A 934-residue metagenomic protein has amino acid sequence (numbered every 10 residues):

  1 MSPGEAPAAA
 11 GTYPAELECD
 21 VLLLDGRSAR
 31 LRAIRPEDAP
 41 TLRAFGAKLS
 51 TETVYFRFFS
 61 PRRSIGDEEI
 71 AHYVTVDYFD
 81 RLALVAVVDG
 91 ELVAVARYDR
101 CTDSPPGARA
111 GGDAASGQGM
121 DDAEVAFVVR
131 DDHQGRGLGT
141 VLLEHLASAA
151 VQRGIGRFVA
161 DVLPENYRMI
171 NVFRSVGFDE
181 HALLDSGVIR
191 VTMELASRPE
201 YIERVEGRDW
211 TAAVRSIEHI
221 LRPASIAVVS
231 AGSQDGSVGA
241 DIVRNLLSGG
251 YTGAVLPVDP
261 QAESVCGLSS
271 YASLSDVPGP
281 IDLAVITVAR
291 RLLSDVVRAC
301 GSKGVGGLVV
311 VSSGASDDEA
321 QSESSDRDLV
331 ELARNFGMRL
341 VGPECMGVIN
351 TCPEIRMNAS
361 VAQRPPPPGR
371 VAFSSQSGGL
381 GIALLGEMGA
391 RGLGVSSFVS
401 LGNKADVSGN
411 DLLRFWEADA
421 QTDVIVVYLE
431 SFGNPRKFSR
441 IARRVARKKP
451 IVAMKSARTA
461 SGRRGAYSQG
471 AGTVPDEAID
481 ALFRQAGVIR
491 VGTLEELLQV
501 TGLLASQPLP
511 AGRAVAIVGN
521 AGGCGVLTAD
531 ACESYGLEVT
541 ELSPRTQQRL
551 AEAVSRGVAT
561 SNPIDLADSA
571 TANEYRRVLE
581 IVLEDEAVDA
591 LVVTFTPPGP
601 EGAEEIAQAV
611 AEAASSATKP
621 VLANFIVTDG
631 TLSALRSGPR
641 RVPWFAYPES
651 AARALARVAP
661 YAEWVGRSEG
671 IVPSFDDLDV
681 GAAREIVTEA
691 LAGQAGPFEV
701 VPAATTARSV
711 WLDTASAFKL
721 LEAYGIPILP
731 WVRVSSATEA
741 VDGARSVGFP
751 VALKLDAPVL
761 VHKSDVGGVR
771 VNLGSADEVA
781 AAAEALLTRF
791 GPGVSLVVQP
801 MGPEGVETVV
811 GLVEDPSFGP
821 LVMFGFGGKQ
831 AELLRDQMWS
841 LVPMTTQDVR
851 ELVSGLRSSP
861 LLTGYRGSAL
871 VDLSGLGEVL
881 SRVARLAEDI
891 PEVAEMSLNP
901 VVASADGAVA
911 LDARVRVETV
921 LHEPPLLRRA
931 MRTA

Functional and structural regions predicted by a protein language model:
S2-H219, A934: Long, contiguous binding/interaction regions
R198-A934: Catalytic-core regions of core metabolic enzymes, especially those transforming organic acids/acyl-group intermediates
